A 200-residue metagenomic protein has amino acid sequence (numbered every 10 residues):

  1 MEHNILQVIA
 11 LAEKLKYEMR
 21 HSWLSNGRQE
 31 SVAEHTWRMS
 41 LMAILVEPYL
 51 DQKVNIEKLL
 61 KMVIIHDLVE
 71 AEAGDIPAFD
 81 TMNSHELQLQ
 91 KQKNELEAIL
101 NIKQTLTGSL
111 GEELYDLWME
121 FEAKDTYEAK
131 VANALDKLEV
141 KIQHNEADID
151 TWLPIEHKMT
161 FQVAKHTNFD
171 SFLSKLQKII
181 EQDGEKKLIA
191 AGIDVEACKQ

Functional and structural regions predicted by a protein language model:
M1-Q200: Alpha-helical, largely C-terminal catalytic domains that coordinate divalent metal ions via clustered Asp/Glu/His
